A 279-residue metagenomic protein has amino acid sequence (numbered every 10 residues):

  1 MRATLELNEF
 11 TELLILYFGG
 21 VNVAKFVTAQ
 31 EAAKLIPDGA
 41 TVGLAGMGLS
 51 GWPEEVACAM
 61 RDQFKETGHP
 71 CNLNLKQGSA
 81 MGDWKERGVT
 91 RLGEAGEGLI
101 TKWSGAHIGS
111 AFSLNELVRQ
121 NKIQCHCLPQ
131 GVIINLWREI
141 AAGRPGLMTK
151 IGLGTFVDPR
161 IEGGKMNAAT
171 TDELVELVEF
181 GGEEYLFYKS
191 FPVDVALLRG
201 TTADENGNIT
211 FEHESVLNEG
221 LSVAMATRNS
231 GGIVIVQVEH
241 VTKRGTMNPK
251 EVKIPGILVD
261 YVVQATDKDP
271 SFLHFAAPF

Functional and structural regions predicted by a protein language model:
E6-N22: Short, Lys/Arg-enriched N-terminal segments with co-localized hydrophobic residues within the first ~10-30 amino acids
Y17-F279: Conserved alpha/beta enzyme-core scaffold
